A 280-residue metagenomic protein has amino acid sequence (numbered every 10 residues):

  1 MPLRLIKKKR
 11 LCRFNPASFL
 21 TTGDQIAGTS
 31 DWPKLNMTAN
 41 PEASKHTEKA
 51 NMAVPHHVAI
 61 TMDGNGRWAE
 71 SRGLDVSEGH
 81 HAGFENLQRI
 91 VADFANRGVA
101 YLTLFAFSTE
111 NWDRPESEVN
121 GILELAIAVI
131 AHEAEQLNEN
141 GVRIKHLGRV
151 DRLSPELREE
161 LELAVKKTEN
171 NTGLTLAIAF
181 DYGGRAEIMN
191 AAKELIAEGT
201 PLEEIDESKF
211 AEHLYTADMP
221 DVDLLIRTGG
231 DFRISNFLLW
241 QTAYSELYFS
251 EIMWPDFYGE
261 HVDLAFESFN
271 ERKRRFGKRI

Functional and structural regions predicted by a protein language model:
P2-L5, F19-L20, D31-I280: Flexible, compositionally biased loop and terminal segments
K8-K9, I26: Polybasic, lysine-rich low-complexity intrinsically disordered segments
